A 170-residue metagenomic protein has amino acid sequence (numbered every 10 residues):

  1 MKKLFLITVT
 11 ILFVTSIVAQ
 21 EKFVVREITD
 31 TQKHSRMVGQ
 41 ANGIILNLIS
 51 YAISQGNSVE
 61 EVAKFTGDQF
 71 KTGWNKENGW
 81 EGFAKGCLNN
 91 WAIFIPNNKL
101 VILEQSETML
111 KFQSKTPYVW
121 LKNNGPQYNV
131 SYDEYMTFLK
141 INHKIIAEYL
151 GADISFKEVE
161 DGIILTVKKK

Functional and structural regions predicted by a protein language model:
L4-V14: Sec-dependent N-terminal signal peptides
T15-A19: Sec/Tat signal peptide C-region and signal peptidase I cleavage site
Q20-F138, E148, D153-K170: N-terminal accessory segment detector
